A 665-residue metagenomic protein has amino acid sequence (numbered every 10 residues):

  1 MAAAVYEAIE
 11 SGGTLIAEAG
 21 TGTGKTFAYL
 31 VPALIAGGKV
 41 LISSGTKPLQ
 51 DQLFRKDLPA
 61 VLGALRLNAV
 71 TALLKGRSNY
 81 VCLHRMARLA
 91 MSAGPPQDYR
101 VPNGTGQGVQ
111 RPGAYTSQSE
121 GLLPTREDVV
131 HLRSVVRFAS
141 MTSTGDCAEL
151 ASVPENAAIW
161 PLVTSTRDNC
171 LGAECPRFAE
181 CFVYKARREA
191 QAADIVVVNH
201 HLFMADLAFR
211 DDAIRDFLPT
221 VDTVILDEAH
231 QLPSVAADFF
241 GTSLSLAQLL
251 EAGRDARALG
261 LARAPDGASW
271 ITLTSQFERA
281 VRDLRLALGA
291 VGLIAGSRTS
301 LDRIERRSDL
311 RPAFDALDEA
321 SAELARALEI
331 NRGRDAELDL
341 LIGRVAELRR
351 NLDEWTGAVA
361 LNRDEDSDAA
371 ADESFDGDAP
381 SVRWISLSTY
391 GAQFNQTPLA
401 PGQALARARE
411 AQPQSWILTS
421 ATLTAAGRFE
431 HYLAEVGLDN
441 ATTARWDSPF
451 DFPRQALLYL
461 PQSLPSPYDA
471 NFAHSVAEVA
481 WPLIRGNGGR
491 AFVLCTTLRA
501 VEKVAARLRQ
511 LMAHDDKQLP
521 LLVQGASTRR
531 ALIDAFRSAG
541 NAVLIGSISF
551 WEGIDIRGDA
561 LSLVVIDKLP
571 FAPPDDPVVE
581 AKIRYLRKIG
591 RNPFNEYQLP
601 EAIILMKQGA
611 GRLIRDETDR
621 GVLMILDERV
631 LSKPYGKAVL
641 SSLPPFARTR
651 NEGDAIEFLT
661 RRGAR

Functional and structural regions predicted by a protein language model:
M1-A17: Conserved pre-motif I regulatory segment
Y6-E7, T26-K39, K56-A60: Walker A/P-loop NTP-binding motif
I35, D51, S165-D318, T422-L438: Signature of the SF2 helicase/ATPase Hel1-core->accessory helical subdomain module
G38-V40, S44-D194, L261, A320-A327 (+2 more regions): A substrate-engagement module of RecA-like helicase motors
V40-T46, L418-T419, G489-T496, A500 (+1 more regions): Conserved RecA-like ASCE P-loop NTPase motor core of nucleic-acid helicases/translocases
W160-V196, M204-R215, L324-L464, N471-V479 (+2 more regions): A contiguous, basic/glycine-rich beta-loop/short-helix subdomain that forms a polymer-engagement track
P461-N471, Q524-L631: Conserved RecA-like P-loop NTPase helicase motor core
T496-G525: Conserved helicase motor "Helicase C" RecA-like lobe of SF1/SF2 P-loop NTPases
